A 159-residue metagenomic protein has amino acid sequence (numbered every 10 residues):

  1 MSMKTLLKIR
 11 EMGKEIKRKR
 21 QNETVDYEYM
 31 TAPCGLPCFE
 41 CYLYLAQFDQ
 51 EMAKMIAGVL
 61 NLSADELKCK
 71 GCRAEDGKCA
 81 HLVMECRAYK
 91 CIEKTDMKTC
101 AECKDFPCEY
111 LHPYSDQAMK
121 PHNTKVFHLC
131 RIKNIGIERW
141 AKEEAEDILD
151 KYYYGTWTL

Functional and structural regions predicted by a protein language model:
S2-L159: Cysteine-centered metal-binding/redox modules
